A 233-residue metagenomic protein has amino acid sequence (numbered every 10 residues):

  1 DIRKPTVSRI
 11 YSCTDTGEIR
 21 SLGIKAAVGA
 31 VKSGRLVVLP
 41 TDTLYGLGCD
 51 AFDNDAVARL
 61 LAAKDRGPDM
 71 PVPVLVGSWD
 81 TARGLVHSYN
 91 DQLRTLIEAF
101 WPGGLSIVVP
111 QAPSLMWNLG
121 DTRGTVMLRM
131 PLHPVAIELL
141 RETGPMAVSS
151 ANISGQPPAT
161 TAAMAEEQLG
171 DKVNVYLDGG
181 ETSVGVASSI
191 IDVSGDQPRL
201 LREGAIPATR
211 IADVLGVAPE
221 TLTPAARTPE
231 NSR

Functional and structural regions predicted by a protein language model:
D1-R233: Active-site-adjacent structural elements in enzyme catalytic cores
